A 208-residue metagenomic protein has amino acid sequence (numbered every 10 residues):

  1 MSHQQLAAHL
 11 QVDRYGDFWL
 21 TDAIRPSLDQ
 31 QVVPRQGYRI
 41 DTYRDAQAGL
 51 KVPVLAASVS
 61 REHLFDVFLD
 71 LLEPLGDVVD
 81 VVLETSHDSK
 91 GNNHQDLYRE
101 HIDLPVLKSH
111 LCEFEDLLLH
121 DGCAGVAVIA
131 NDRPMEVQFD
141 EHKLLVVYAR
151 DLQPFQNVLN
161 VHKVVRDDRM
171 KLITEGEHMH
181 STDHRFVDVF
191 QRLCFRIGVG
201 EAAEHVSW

Functional and structural regions predicted by a protein language model:
M1-L144, Y148-W208: Structured alpha/beta or helical-core interaction and ligand-binding surfaces enriched in interleaved
